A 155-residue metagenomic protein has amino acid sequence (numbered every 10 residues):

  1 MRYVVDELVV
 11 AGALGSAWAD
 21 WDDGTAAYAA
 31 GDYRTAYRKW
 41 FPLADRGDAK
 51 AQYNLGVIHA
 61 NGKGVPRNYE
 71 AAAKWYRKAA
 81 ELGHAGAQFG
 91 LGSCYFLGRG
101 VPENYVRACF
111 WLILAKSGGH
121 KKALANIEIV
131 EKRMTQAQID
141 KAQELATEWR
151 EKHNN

Functional and structural regions predicted by a protein language model:
A17-A19: Boundary at the C-terminal end of the N-terminal hydrophobic targeting segment
W21-A27, P42-L43, Q52-N61, G90-L97 (+1 more regions): Hydrophobic face of amphipathic alpha-helices that form TPR/SEL1-like repeat modules and related alpha-solenoid
A29-Y33, D45-R46, K50, H59 (+5 more regions): Short coil/turn and helix-start
A49-A51, A85-A87, K121-A123: Helix-start (N-cap) detector for alpha-helical repeat units in TPR-like alpha-solenoids, especially tetratricopeptide
K121-N155: Terminal, low-structured helical/coil segments at or just beyond the last alpha-helical repeat
